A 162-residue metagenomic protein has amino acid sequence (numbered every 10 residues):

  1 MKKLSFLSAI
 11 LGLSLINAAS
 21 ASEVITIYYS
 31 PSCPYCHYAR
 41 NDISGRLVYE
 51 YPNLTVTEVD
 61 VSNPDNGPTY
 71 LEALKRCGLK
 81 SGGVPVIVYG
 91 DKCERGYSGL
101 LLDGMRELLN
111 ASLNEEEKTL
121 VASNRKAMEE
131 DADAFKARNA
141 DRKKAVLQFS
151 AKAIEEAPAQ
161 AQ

Functional and structural regions predicted by a protein language model:
S5-S14: Bacterial N-terminal signal peptides
I16-A18: N-terminal signal peptide c-region/cleavage motif recognized by signal peptidases
A21-N53: Local sequence-structure signature of Cys/Sec-based thiol-disulfide redox active-site neighborhoods
N53-P68: Thiol-based oxidoreductase modules, predominantly thioredoxin-like and allied folds used for disulfide exchange
A73-G83, E94-L100: Thiol/disulfide oxidoreductase modules built on the thioredoxin-like
Y89-M128, A132: Non-catalytic, surface beta->alpha helical segment in thiol-disulfide oxidoreductase systems
A157-Q162: Small-residue-enriched transmembrane helix starts and helix-helix packing motifs in multi-pass inner-membrane proteins
